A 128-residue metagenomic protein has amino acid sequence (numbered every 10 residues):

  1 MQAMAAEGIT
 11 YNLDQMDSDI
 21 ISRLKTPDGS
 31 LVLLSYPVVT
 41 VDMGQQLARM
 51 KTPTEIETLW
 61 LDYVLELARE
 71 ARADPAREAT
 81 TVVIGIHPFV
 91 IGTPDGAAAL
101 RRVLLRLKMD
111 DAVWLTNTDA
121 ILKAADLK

Functional and structural regions predicted by a protein language model:
M1-R77: Active-site-adjacent pocket scaffolds in enzyme catalytic domains
L61-K128: C-terminal domain-boundary segment and adjacent tail
